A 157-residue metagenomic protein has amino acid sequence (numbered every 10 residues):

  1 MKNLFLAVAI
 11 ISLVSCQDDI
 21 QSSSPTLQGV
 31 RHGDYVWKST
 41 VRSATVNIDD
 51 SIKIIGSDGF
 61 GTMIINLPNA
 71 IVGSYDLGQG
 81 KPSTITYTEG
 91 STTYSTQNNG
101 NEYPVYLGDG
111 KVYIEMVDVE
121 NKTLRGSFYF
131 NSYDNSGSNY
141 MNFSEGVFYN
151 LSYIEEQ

Functional and structural regions predicted by a protein language model:
M1-V14: Sec-dependent bacterial lipoprotein signal peptides
A9-S12, G56, G126, G146: Small side chains
V14-K38, Q157: Bacterial Sec-dependent N-terminal signal peptides
S23-S24, G59, N142: A short, structural micro-pattern
L27-R31, K38-N121: Surface-exposed helix/loop patches within compact recognition domains
E115-Q157: C-terminal or internal capping secondary-structure element at the end of a domain, subdomain, or sheet
